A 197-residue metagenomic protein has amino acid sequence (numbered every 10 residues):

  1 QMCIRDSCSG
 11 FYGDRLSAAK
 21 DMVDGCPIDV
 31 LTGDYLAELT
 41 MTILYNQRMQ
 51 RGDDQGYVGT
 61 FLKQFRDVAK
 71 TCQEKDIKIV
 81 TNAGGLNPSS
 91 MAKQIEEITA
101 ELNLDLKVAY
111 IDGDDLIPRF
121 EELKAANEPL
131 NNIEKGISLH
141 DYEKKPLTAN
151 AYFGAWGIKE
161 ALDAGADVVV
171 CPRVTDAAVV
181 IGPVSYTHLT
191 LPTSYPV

Functional and structural regions predicted by a protein language model:
Q1-D6, T187-T193: Conserved small/polar residues in nucleotide/adenosyl-binding loops
R5-P118, N150-A151: Metallocofactor- and cofactor-centric catalytic cores in central/energy metabolism, strongly enriched
C26-D29, E74-I77, N103-L106, I137-K144 (+3 more regions): Short coil/turn connectors at secondary-structure junctions
K70-I77, E96-D105, A125-P129, E160-D167 (+1 more regions): Generic secondary-structure signature for well-ordered alpha-helical cores
N82-G85, A166-V180: Conserved phosphate/anionic-ligand binding catalytic regions in large, soluble enzymes, centered on
M91-E96, T175-Y186: Short Gly/Thr/Asp-enriched flexible loops that form oxyanion-binding sites at enzyme active sites
L116-C171: An acidic, phosphate/nucleotide-engaging active-site surface
